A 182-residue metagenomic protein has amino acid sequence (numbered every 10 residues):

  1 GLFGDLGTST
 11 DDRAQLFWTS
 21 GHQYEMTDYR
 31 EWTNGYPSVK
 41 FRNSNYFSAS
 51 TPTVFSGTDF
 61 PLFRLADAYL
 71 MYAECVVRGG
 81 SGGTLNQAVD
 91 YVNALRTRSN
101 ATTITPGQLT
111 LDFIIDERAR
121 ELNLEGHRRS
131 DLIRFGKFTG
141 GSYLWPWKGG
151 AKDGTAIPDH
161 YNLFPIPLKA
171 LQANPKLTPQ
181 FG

Functional and structural regions predicted by a protein language model:
G1-L65: Flexible, polar/acidic helix-loop-strand segments at domain edges
D11, D59-L95, L111-E125: Extended, hydrophobic/aromatic-rich amphipathic alpha-helical segments that build helical scaffolds
Y24-E25, G83-T84, S130-D131, T139: Flexible loop/turn segments at secondary-structure boundaries
V39, V92, S130: A broad, low-specificity signal marking well-ordered, structured residues that form hydrophobic/aromatic
F60, R96, I104-G182: Long, intrinsically disordered, low-complexity segments
